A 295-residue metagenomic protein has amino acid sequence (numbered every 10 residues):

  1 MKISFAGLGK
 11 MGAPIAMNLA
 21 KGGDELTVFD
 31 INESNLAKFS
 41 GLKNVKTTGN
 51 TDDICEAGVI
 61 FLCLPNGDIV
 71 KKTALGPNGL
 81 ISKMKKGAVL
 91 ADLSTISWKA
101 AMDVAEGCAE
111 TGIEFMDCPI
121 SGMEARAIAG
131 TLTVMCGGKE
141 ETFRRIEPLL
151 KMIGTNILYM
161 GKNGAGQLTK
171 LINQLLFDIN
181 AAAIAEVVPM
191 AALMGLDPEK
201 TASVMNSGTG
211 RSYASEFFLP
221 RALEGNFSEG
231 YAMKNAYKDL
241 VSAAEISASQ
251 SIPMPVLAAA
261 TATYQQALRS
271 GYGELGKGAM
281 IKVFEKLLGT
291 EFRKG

Functional and structural regions predicted by a protein language model:
M1-L62, A88, E124: NAD(P)+-binding Rossmann beta1-loop-alpha1 motif at the extreme N-terminus of oxidoreductases
I31-N32, N66, K139: Residues in the short beta-alpha loop(s) of Rossmann-like NAD(P)-binding domains
D52-D53, V59-L62, G67-L132: Rossmann-like NAD(P)(H) cofactor-binding subdomain of soluble oxidoreductases
I96-Q174, D178: Rossmann-fold dinucleotide-binding core
A129-G137, L158, K162-M194, M205-F217 (+1 more regions): Active-site-proximal catalytic alpha-helix in oxidoreductases
N163, Q167, R211-G276: Interdomain hinge/lid region at the active-site interface of Rossmann-like NAD(P)-dependent oxidoreductases
R269-G295: NAD(P)-dependent dehydrogenase/reductase Rossmann-like domain
